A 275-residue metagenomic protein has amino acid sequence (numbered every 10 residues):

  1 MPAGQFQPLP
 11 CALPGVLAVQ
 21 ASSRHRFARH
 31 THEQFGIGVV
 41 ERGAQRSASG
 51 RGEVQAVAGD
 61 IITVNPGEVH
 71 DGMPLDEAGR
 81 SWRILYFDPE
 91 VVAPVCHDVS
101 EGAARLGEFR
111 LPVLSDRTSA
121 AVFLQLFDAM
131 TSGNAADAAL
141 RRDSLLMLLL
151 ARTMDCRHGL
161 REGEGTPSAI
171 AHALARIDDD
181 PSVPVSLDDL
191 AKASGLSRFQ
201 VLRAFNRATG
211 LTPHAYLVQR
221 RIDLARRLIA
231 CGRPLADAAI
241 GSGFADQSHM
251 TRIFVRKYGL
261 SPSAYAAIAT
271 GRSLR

Functional and structural regions predicted by a protein language model:
P2-A104, A135: N-terminal regulatory/effector-sensing and dimerization cores that precede helix-turn-helix DNA-binding domains
D98-E162: Amphipathic alpha-helical segments enriched in hydrophobic/aromatic residues interleaved with Lys/Arg
F127-A136, R152-L160, A173-S186, F205 (+4 more regions): Basic, amphipathic alpha-helical hairpins
R141-L148, S168, H172, D189: Amphipathic alpha-helical interaction segments
L148, R272-R275: C-terminal regulatory/oligomerization modules of transcriptional regulators
G165-A171, D188, Q200, R275: Conserved catalytic core of the tyrosine transesterase superfamily
G165-A173, T209, V218-R221: N-terminal positioning helix adjacent to the helix-turn-helix/winged-helix DNA-binding module
D178, V183-R220, A239-I268: Basic/polar phosphate-binding segments, predominantly the helix-turn-helix DNA-binding elements of transcriptional
